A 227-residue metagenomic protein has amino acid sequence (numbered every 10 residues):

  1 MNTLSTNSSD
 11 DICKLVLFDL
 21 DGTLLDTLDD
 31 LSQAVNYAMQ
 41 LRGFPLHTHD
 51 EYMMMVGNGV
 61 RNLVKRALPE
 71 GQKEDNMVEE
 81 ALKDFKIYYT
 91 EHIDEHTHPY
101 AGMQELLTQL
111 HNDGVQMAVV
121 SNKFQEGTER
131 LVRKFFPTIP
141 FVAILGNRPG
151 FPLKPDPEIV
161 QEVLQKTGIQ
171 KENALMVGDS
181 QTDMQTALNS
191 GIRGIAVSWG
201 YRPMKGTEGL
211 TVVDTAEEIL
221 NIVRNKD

Functional and structural regions predicted by a protein language model:
N2-K14, Q125, E129-D227: Asp-based, Mg2+/Mn2+-dependent phosphohydrolase catalytic module
N2-M54: Active-site neighborhood of HAD-like aspartate-dependent phosphohydrolases
L17, L24, P99, M117 (+2 more regions): Conserved SAM-binding loop
S32, N36, M53, G57-K65 (+5 more regions): An amphipathic alpha-helix signature
A38-M39, G59-E74, L131, V163-L164: Helix-loop "lid/cap" segments that line or gate small-molecule binding pockets
M55, G59, H98-G102, K123 (+2 more regions): Short beta->alpha linker loops
R66-E105: Metal-dependent phosphoesterase signature
M103-R133: Substrate-recognition element of Asp-dependent hydrolases with the DxDx(T/V) motif
